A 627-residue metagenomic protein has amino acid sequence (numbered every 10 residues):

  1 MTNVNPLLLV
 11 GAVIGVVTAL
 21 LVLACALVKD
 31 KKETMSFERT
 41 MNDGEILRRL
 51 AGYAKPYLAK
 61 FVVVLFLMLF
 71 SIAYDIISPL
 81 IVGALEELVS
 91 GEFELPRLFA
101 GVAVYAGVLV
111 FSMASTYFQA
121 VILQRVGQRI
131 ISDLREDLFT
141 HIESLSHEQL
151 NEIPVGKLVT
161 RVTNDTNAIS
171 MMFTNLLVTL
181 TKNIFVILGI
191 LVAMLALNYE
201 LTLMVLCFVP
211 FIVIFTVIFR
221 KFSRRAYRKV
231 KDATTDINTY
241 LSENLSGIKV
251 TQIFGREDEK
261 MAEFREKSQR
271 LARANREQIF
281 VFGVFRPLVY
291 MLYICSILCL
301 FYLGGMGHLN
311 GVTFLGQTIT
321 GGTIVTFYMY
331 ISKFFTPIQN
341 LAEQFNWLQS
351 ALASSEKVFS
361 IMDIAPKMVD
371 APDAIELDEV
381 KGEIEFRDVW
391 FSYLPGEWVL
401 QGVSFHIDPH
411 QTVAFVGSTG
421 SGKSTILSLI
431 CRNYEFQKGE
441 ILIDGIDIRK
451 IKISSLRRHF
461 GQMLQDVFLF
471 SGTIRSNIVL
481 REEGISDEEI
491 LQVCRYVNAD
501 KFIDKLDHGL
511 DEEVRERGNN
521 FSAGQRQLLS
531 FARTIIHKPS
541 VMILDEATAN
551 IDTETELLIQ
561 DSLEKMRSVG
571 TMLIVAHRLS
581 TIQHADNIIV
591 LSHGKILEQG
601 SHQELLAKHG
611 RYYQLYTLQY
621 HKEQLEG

Functional and structural regions predicted by a protein language model:
M1-T40, F61-S115, L195-E200, G311-L315: Transmembrane helix-loop-helix hairpins at lipid-water interfaces of multipass membrane proteins, especially the type-1
T2-N3, Y74-S78, A84, S115 (+4 more regions): Hydrophobic alpha-helical transmembrane segments of ABC transporter permease domains
A26-D43, F66-L67, Y74-E87, V108-V155 (+11 more regions): Juxtamembrane helix-loop junctions of ABC transporter transmembrane domains
D43-P56, L158: A short amphipathic helical element positioned immediately N-terminal to and/or at the very start of a transmembrane
K55, F93, Q128, E136-T160 (+6 more regions): Short intracellular "coupling" helices and adjacent cytoplasmic loop segments at the cytosolic face of multi-pass
K55-A59, H147-E148, N164-F173, L177 (+6 more regions): An intracellular "coupling" helix at the cytosolic face of ABC transporter transmembrane type-1 domains
E92-E94, A100, A193-C207, E277-E356 (+1 more regions): Helix-loop-helix
D363, D370-A371, L377-G627: ABC-type nucleotide-binding domain
